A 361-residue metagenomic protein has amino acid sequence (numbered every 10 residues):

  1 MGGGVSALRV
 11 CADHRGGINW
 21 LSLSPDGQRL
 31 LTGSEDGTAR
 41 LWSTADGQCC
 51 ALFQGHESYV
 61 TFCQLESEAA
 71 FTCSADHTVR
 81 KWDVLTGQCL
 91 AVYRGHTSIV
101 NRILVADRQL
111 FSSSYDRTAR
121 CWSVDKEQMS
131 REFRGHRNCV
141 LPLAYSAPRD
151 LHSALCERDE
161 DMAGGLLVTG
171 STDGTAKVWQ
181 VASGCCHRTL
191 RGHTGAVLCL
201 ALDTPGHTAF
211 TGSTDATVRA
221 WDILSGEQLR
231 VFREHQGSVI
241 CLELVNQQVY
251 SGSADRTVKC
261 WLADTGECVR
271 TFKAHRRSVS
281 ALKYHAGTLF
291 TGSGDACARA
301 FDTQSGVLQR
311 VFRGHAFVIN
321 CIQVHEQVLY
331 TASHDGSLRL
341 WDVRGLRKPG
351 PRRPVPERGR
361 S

Functional and structural regions predicted by a protein language model:
C11-I18, Q54-V60, Y93-V100, R134-V140 (+5 more regions): WD40/WD-repeat beta-propeller blade N-cap
L21, V60-C63, I103, V140-L143 (+4 more regions): Hydrophobic core register within WD40 beta-propeller blades
P25-D26, L65-S67, V105-D107, A147-H152 (+5 more regions): Residue-level detector of Asp-centered blade-edge/turn motifs that repeat once per structural unit in beta-propeller
G33-D36, C73-D76, S113-D116, G170-D173 (+4 more regions): Conserved strand-to-loop turn within each blade of WD40 beta-propeller repeats
A39-W42, C63, V79-W82, A119-W122 (+7 more regions): WD40-repeat beta-propellers
Q304-S361: Terminal intrinsically disordered, low-complexity extensions flanking WD-repeat/beta-propeller proteins
